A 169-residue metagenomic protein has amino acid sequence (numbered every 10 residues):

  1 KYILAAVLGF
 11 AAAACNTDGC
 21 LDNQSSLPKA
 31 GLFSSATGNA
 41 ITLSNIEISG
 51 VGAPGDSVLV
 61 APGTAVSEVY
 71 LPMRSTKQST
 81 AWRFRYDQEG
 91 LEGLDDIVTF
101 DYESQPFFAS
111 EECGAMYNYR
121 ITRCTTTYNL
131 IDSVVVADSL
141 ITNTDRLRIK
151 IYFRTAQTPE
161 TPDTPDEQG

Functional and structural regions predicted by a protein language model:
K1-C15: Sec-dependent bacterial lipoprotein signal peptides
A11-C15, A53, V66, S133: Generic, low-specificity signal for short hydrophobic/alpha-helical stretches with a mild N-terminal bias, encompassing
A12-S34: Bacterial Sec-dependent N-terminal signal peptides
C15-C20, P72-G169: Extracytoplasmic cysteine-anchoring/structural motifs
S35-A40: Primarily extracytoplasmic ectodomains and periplasmic/lumenal surface modules that are beta-strand-rich
T42-L94: Tryptophan-paired
